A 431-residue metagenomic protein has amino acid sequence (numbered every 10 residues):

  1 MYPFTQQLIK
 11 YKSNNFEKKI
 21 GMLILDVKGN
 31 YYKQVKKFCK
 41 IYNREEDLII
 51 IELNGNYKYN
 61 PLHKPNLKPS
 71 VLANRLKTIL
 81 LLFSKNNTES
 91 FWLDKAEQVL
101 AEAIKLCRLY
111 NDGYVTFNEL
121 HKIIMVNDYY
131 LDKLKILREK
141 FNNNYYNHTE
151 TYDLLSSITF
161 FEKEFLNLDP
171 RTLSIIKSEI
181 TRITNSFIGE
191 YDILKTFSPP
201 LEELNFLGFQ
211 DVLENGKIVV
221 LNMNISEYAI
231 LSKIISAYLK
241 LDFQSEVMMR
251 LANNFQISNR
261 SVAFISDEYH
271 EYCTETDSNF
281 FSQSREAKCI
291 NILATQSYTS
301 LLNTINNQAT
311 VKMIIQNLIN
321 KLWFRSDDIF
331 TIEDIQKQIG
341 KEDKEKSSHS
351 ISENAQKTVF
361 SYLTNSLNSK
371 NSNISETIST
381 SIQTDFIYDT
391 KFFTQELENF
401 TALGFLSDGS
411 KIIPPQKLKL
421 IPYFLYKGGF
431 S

Functional and structural regions predicted by a protein language model:
M1-C289, K391-Q416, P422-S431: P-loop NTPase motor domains
D26-K28, A294-Y298, S326-D328: A short beta-strand-to-loop transition that corresponds to the Sensor-1 phosphate-sensing loop of AAA+ P-loop ATPases
F91-K95, K105, N279, L302-S431: P-loop NTPase motor core of the ASCE superfamily
S284-I305: Sensor-1/coupling segment of RecA-like P-loop NTPase cores
